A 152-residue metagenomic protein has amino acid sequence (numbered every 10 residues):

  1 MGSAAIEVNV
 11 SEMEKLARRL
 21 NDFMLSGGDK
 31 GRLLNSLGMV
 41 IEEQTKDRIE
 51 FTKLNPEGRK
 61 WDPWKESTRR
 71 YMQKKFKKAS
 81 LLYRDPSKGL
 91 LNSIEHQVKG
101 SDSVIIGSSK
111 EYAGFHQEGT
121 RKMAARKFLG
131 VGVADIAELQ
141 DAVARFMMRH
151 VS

Functional and structural regions predicted by a protein language model:
M1-S152: Short, Lys/Arg-rich flexible segments
